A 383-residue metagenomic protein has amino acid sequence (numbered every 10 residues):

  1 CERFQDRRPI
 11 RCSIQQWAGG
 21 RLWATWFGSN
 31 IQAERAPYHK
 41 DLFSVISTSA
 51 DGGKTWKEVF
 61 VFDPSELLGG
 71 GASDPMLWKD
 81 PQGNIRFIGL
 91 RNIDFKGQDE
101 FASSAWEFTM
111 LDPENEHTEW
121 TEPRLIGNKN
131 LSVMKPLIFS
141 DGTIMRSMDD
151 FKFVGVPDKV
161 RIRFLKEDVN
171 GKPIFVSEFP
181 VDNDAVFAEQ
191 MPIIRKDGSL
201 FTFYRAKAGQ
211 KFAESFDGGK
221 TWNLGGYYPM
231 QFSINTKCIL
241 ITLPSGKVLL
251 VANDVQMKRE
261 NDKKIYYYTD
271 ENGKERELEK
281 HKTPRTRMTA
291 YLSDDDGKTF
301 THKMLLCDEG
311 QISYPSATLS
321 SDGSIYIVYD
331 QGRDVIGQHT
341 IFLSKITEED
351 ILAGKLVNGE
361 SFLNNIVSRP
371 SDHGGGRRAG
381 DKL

Functional and structural regions predicted by a protein language model:
C1-L383: Asp-box/BNR beta-propeller blade signature and adjacent active/binding-site loops in extracellular glycan-interacting
